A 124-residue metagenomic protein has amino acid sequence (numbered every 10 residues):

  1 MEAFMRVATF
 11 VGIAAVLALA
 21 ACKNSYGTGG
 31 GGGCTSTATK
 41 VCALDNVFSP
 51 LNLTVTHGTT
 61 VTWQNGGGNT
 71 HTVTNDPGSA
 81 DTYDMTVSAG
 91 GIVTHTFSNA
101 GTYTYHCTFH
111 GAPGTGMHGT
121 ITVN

Functional and structural regions predicted by a protein language model:
M1-A21: Sec-dependent bacterial lipoprotein signal peptides
L17, A21-N124: Extracytoplasmic copper-binding redox domains, predominantly the cupredoxin/blue-copper superfamily
